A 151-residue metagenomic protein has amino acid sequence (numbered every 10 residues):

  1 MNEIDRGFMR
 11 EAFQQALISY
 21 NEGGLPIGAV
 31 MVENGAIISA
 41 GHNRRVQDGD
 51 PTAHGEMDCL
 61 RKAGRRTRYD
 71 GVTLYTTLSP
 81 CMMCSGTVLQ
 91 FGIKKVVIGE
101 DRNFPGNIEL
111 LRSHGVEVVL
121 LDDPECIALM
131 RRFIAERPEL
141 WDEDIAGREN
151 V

Functional and structural regions predicted by a protein language model:
M1-E22: Short, basic/aromatic recognition patches
M1-E3, F13, A128-V151: Secretory/periplasmic and organellar redox-cofactor proteins
G7, A36, D58: Active-site phosphate/pyrophosphate-handling residues
S19, G24, I37, M82: Short glycine- and Lys/Arg-enriched binding-loop motifs that mark or flank ligand-binding interfaces
E22-P26, Y69-G71: Short secondary-structure junction motifs
I27-G35: Short beta-strand scaffold segments in enzyme catalytic cores
S39-R131: Zn2+-dependent cytidine deaminase-like catalytic core
